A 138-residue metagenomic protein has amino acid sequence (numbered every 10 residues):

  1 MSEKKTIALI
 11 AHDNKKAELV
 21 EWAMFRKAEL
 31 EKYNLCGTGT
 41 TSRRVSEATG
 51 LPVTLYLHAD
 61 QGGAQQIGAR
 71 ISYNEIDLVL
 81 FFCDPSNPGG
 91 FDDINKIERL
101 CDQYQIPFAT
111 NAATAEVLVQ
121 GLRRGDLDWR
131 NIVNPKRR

Functional and structural regions predicted by a protein language model:
A17-A28: Histidine-anchored nucleotide/phosphate-binding helix
K32-T41: Short internal beta-strands
N34, L51-G62, W129-I132: Short hydrophobic/aromatic-enriched beta-strand-loop microsegments
L35, E98-L118: Short, acidic/small-residue loops that bind anionic groups at enzyme active sites
A64-Q103: Mid-chain, well-packed structural core segment of small domains
A113-R138: Short, glycine-/small-residue-rich phosphate/pyrophosphate-handling segment
